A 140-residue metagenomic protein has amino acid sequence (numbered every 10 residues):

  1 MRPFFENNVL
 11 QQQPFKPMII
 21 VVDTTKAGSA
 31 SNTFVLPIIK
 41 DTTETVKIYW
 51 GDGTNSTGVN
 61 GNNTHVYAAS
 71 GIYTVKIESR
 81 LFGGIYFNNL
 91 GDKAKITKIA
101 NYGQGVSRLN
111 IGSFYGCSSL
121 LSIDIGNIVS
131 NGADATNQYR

Functional and structural regions predicted by a protein language model:
M1-I20: Enriched but not universal
K26-L36, S107: Short coil/turn motif common to extracellular beta-sandwich-like domains
V46-I48: Short beta-strand elements bearing conserved aromatic residues within extracellular beta-rich modules
W50-D52: Acidic/polar residues in short coil/turn loops that connect beta-strands within repeat-based beta-sheet scaffolds
T57-A69, Y73-I77: Residue-level recognition of secondary-structure-to-loop junctions
V75-I77, D92-S107, S118-T136: Structural signature of tandem-repeat unit edges
S79-N88: Short acidic/polar inter-strand loop motif in beta-rich domains
N110-Y115, T136-R140: Consensus positions within tandem repeat domains that build extended binding/scaffold surfaces
